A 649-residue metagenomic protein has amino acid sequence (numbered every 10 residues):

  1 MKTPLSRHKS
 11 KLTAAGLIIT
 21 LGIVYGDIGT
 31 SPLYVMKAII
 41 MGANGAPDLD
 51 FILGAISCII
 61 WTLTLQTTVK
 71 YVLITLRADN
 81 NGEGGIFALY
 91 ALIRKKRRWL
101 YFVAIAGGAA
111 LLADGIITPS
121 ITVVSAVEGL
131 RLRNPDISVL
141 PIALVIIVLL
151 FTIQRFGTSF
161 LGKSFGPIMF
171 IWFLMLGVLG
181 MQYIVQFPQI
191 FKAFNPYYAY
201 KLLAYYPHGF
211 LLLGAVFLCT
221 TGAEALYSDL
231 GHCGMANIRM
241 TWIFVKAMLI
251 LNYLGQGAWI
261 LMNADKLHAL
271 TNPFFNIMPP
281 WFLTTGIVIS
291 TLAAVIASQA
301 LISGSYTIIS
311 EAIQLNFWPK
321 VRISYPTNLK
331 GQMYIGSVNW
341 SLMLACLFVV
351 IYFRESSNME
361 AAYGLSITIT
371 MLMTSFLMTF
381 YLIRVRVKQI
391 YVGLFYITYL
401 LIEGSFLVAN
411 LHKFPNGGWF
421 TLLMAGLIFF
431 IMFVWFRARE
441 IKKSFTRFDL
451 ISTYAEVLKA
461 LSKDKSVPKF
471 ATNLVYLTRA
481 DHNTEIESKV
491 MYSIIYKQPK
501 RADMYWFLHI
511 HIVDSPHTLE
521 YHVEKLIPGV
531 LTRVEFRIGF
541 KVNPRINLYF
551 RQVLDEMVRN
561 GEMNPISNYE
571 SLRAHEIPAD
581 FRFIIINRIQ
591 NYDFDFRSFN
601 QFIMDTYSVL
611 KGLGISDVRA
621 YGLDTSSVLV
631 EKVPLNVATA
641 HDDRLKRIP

Functional and structural regions predicted by a protein language model:
M1-P649: The structured alpha-helical core of multi-pass membrane proteins
